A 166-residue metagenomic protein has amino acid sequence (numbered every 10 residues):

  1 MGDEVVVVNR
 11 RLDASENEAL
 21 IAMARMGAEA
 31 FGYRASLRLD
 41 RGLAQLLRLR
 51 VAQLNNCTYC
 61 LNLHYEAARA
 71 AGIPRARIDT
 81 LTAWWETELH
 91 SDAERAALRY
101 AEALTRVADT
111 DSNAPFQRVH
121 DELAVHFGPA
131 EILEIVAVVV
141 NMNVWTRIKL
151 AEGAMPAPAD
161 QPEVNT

Functional and structural regions predicted by a protein language model:
M1-T166: Hydrophobic alpha-helical segments
